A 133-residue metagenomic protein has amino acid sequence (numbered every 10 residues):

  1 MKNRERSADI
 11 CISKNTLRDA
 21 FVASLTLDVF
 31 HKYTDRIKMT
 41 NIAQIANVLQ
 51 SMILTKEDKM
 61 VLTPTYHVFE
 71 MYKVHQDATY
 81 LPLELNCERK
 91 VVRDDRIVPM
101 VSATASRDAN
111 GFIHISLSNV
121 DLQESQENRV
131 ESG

Functional and structural regions predicted by a protein language model:
M1-S102, N110-F112: Aromatic/acidic polysaccharide-binding cleft in carbohydrate-active enzymes
V98-G133: Carbohydrate-binding surface patches
